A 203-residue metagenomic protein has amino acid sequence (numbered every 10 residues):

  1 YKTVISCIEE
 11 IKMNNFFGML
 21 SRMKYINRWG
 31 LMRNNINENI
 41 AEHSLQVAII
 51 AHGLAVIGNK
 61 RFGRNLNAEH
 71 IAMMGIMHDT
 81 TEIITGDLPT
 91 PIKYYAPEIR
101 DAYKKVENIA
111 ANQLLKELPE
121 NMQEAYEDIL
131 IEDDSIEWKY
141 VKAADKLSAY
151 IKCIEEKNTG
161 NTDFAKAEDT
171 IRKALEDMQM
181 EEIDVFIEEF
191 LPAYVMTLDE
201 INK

Functional and structural regions predicted by a protein language model:
Y1-K203: Alpha-helical, largely C-terminal catalytic domains that coordinate divalent metal ions via clustered Asp/Glu/His
